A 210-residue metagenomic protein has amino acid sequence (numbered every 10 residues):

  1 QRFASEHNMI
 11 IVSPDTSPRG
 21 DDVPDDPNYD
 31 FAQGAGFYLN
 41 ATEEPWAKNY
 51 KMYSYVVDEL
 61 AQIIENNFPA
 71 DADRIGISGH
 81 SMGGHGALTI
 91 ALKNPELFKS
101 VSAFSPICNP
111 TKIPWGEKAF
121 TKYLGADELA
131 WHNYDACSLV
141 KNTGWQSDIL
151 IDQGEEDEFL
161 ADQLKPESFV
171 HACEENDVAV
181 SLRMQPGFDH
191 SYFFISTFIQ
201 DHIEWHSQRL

Functional and structural regions predicted by a protein language model:
Q1-L210: Non-catalytic cap/lid and distal C-terminal segments of serine-dependent acyl enzymes
